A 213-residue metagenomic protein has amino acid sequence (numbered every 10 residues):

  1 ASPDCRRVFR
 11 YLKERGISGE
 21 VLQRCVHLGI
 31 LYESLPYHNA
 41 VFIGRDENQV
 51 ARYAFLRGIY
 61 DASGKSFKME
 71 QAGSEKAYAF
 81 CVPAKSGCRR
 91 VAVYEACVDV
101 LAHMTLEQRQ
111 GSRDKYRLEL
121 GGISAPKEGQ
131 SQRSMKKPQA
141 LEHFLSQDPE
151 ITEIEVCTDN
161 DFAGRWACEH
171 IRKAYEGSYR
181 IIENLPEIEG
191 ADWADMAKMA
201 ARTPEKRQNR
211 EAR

Functional and structural regions predicted by a protein language model:
A1-A77, V82-K85: Basic, glycine-enriched DNA-binding surface that flanks or lies within the catalytic cores of DNA
L12, F42, Q49, E95 (+3 more regions): Terminal peptide-recognition signature
P36-H38, K85-C88, C97, E150: Short, well-ordered loop/turn elements at secondary-structure boundaries
A40, V100-E107: Contiguous, well-ordered alpha-helical segments that form the cores/surfaces of helical PPI scaffolds
Y60-D61, V98-V100, I123-P126: Short, catalytically relevant binding-site loops at active-site mouths
C88-R89, T105-R213: TOPRIM fold recognition
E95-V98, N160: Helix N-cap/beta->alpha junction signal
